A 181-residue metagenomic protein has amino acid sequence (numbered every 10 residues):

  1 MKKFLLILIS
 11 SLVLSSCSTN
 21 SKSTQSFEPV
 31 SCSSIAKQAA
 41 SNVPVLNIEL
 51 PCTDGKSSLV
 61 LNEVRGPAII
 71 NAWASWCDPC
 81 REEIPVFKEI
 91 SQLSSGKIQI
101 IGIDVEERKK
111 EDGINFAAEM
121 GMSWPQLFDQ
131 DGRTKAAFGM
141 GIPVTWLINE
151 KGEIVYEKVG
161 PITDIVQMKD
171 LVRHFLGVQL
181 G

Functional and structural regions predicted by a protein language model:
M1-P51, D170, L180-G181: N-terminal targeting signals for export/organelle localization
N47-A68: A short beta-strand-turn-helix
R65-P67, G96-Q99, S123-W124: Loop/turn elements at helix/coil->beta-strand transitions in domains of secreted/extracellular proteins
G66-A68, W73-W76, G141: Short pre-active-site segment immediately N-terminal to redox-active cysteine/selenocysteine motifs in thiol-based
I69-I70, I100, T145: Hydrophobic beta-strand anchors of alpha/beta hydrolase catalytic cores
R81-M120, Q130-A136: Structural microenvironment flanking redox-active thiols in thiol-disulfide oxidoreductases
N115-M122, F128-L180: Thiol/disulfide oxidoreductase modules built on the thioredoxin-like
